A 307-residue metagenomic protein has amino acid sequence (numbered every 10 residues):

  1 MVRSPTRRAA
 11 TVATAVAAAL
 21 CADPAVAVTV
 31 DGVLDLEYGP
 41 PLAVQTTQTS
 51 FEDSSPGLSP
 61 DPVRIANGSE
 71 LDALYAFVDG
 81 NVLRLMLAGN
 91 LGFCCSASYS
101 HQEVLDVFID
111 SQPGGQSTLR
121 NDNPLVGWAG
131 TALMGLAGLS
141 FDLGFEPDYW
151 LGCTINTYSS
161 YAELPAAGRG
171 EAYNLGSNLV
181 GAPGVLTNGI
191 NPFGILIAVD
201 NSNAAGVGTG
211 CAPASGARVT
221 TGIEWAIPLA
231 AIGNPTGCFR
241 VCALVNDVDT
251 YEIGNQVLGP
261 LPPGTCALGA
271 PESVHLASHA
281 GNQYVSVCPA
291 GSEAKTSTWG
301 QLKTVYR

Functional and structural regions predicted by a protein language model:
V2-A13: Bacterial N-terminal signal peptides that target proteins for export
R3-S4, P60, P165, W299: General helical secondary-structure elements
T14, A18-L20: Sec-dependent N-terminal signal peptides
A22-P24: N-terminal signal peptide c-region/cleavage motif recognized by signal peptidases
A27-A290: Surface-exposed extracytoplasmic segments
A290-S297, R307: Intrinsically disordered, low-complexity regulatory segments in eukaryotic proteins
